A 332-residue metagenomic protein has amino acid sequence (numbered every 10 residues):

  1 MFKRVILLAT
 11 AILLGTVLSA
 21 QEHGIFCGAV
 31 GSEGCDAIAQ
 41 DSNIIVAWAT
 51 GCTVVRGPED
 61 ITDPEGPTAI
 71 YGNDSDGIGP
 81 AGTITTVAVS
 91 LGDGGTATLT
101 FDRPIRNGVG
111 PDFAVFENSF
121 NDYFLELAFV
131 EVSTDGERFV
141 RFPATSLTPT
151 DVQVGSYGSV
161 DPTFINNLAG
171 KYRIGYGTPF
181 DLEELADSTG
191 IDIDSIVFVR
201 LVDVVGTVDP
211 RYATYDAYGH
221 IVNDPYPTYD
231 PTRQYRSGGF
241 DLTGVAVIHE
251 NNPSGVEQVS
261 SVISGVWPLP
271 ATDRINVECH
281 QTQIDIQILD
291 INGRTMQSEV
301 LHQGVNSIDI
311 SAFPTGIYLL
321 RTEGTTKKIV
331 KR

Functional and structural regions predicted by a protein language model:
M1-E22, V256: Bacterial Sec-dependent N-terminal signal peptides
A11, T98, D112, F198 (+2 more regions): A residue-level signal for beta-strand positions that form part of recognition/binding surfaces within mature
Q21-A128, P143-N252: A domain-level signal for the mature, folded cores of soluble proteins
G94, E137, T322-G324: Glycine-centered tight beta-turn/hairpin loop motif at sheet-sheet or coil-to-beta transitions
A128-V130, I286: Short beta-strand elements bearing conserved aromatic residues within extracellular beta-rich modules
G136-P143, R294-E299: Surface-exposed loop/edge segments in extracytoplasmic proteins
E257-R332: C-terminal outer-membrane/trafficking sorting elements
